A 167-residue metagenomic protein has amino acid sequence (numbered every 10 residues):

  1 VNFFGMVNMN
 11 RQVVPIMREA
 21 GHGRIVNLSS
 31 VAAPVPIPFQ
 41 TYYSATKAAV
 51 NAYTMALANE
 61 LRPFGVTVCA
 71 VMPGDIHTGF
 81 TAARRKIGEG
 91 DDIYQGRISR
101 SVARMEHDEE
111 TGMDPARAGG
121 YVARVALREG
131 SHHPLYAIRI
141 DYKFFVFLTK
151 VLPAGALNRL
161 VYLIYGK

Functional and structural regions predicted by a protein language model:
N10, T46: Active-site helix of classical SDR
M17-A20, R62: Helix-to-beta-strand junctions that scaffold the AdoMet/dcAdoMet cofactor pocket in Class I SAM-dependent enzymes
S30: Residue(s) in the substrate-gating loop at a strand-loop-helix junction that position the organic substrate next
V35, A56-V66: Active-site-adjacent segment of SDR/Rossmann-fold oxidoreductases
V35-T41: Active-site loop immediately N-terminal to the catalytic Tyr-X3-Lys motif of short-chain dehydrogenase/reductase
P63-H133: SDR active-site lid
P134-V146: Short-chain dehydrogenase/reductase
